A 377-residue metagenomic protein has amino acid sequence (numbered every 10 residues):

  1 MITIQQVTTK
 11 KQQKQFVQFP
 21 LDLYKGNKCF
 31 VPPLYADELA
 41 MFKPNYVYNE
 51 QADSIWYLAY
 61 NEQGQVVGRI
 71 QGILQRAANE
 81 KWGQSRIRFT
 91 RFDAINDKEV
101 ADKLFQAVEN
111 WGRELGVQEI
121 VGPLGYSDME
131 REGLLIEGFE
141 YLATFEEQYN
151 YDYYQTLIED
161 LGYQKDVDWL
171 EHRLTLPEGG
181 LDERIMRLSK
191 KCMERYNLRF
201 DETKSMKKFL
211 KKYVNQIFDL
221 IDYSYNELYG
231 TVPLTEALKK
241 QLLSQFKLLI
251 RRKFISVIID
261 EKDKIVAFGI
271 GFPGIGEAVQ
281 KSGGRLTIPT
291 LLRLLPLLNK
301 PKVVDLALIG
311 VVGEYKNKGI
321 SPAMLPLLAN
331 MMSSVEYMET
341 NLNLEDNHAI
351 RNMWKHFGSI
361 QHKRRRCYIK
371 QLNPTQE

Functional and structural regions predicted by a protein language model:
I2-T3: Extreme N-terminal starter segment of soluble prokaryotic enzymes
P20-Y57, N61-E62, I70-E80, T203-K204 (+1 more regions): A conserved beta-strand-loop-helix scaffold within acyl/acetyltransferase catalytic domains
V66, R76-N79, D128-E130, G179 (+6 more regions): Flexible loop/turn segments at secondary-structure boundaries
E80-G162, S282-F357: Acyl-donor binding region in acyl/amide transferases
Q148-Y229: Acyltransferase donor/substrate-recognition loop-hinge adjacent to the catalytic core
H356-C367, T375: A structural motif corresponding to the C-terminal lobe/cap of the Radical SAM core domain
